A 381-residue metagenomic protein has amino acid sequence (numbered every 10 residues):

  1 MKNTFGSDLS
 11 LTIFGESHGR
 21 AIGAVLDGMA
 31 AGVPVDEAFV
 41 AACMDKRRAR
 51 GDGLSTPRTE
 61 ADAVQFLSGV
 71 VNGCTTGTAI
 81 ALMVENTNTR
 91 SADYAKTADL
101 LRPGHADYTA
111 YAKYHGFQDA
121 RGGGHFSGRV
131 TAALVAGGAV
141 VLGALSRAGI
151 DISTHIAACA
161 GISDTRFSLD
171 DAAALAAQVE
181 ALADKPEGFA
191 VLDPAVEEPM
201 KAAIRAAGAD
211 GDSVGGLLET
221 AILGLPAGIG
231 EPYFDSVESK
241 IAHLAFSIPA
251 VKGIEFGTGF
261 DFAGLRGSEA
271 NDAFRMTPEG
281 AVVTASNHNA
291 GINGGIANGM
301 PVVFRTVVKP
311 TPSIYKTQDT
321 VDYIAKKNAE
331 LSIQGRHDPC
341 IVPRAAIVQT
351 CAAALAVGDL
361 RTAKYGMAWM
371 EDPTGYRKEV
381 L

Functional and structural regions predicted by a protein language model:
M1-L381: Generic N-terminal targeting/processing segments that precede catalytic cores or assembly contacts
